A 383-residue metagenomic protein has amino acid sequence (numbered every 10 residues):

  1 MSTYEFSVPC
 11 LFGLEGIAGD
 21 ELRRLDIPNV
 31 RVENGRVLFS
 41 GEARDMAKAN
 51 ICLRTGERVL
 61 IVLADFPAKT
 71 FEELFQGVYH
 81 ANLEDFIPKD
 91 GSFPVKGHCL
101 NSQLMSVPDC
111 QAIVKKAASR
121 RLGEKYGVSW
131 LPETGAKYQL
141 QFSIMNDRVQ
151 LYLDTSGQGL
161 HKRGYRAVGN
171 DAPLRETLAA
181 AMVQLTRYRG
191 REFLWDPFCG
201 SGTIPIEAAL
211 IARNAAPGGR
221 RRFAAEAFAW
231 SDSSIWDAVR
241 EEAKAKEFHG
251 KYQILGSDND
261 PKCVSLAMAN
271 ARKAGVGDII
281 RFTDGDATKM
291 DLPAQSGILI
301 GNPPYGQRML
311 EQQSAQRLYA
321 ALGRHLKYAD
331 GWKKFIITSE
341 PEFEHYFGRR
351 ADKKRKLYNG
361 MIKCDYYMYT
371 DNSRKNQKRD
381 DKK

Functional and structural regions predicted by a protein language model:
S2-A136, K383: Non-catalytic nucleic-acid substrate-recognition regions in nucleic-acid-modifying enzymes
C10, D258, T338: Short beta-strand/turn micro-motifs composed of small residues that flank or help shape donor/cofactor-binding pockets
R44-I51, Q158-H161, K375-N376: Short, charged/polar, Gly/Pro-enriched secondary-structure boundary elements
L100-Q103, G159, P304-R308: A short, flexible beta-alpha/helix-coil linker loop
L140-S156, Y367: C-terminal edge-of-domain segments
L151-L185: SAM-dependent Rossmann-like transferase core, predominantly class I methyltransferases with a strong bias toward
L174-D291, Q307-R308, Q313-S314: Conserved S-adenosyl-L-methionine
A287-K289, P293-K383: C-terminal catalytic and target-recognition region of SAM-dependent MTase-like enzymes, primarily methyltransferases
